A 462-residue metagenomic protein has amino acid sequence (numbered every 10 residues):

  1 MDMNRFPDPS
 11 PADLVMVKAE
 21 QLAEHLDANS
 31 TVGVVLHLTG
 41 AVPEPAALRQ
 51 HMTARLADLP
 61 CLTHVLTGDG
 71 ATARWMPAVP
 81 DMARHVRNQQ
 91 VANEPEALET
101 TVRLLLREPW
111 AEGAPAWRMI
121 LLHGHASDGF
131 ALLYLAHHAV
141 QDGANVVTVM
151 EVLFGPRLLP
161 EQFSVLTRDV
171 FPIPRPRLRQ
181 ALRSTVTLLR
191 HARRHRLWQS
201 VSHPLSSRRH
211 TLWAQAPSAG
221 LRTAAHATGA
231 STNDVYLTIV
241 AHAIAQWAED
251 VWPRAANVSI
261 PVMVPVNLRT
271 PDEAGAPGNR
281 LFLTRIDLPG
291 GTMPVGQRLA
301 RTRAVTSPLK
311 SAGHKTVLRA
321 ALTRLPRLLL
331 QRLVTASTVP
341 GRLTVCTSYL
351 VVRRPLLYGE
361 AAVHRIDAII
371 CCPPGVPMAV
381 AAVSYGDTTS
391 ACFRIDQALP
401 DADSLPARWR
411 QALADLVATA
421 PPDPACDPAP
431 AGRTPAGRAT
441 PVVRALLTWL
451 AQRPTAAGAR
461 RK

Functional and structural regions predicted by a protein language model:
D2-V15, L26-N29, V34-A57, H64-V376 (+3 more regions): Soluble acyl-CoA-dependent acyltransferase catalytic core bearing the H(X)4D motif
A23: Conserved donor-binding loop and adjoining core beta-sheet/short helix segment in diverse acyl/aminoacyl transferases
